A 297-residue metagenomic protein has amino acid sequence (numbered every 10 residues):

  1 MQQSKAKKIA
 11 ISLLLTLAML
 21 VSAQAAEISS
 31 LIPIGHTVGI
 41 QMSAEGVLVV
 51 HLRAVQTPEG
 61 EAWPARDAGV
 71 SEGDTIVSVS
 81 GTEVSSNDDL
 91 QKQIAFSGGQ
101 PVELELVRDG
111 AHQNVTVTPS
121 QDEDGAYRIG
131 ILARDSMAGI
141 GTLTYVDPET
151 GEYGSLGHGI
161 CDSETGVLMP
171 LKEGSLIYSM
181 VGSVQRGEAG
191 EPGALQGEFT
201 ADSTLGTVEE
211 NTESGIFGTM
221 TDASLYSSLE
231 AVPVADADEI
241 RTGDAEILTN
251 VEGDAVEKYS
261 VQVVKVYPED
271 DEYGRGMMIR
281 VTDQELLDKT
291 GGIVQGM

Functional and structural regions predicted by a protein language model:
M1-I32, H36-V38, L143, G166: Gram-positive cell-envelope targeting signals
I28, H36-V38, S71, Q91-G130: PDZ-domain C-terminal substructure recognizer with occasional recognition of PDZ-binding tails
H36-S71, R275-R280, E285: PDZ/PDZ-like groove recognition
A65-N87, M297: Conserved PDZ fold ligand-binding element
I76-S78, E103, E246: Hydrophobic beta-strand signal
G81-T82, V107, N250: Short, surface-exposed secondary-structure boundary micro-motifs
T82-Q93, N114, V256-K258: Short, Lys/Arg- and Gly-enriched loop/turn segments at beta-strand edges
Q121, G125-G296: Serine endopeptidase catalytic core focused on the charge-relay Asp
